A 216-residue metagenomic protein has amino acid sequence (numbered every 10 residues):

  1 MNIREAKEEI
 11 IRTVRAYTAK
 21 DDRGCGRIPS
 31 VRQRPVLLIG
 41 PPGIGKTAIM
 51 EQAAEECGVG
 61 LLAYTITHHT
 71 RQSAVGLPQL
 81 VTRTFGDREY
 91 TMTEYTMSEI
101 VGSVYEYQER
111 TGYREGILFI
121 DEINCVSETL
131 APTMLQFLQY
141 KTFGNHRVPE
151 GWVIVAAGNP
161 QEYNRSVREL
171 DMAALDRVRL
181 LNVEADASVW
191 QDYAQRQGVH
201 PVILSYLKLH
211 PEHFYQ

Functional and structural regions predicted by a protein language model:
M1-L61, I66-L118, I123-L135, Y140-Q216: C-terminal regulatory/interaction module of P-loop NTP-utilizing enzymes
